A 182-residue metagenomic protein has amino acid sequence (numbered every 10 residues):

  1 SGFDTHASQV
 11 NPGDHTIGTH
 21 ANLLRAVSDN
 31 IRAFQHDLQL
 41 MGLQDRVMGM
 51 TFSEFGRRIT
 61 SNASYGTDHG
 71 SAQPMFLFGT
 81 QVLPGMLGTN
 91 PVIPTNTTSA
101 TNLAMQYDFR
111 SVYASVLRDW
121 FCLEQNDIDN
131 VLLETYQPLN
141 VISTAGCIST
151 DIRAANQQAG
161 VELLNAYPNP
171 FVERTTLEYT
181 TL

Functional and structural regions predicted by a protein language model:
S1-G2, V172: Short coil-to-beta-strand
G2-I148: Feature marks hydrolase-like catalytic cores characterized by long aromatic- and Gly/Pro-rich stretches
D151-L182: Glycine-centered coil/turn sites that cap beta-strands in beta-rich domains
